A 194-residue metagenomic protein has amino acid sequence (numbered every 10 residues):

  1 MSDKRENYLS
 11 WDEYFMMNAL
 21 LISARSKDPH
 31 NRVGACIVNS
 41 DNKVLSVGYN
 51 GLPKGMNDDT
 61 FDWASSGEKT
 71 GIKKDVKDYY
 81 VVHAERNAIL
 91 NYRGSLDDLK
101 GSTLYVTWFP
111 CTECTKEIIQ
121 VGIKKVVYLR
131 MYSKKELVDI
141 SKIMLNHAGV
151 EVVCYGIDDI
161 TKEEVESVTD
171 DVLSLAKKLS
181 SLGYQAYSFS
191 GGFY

Functional and structural regions predicted by a protein language model:
M1-Y194: Zinc-dependent deaminase catalytic domain
